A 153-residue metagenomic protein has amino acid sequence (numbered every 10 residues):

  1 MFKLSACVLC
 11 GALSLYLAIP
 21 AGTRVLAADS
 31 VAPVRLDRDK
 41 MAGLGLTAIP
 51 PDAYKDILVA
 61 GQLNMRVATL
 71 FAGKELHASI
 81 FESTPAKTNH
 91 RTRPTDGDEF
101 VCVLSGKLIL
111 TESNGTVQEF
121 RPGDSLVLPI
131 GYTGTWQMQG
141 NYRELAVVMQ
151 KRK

Functional and structural regions predicted by a protein language model:
M1-L9: Bacterial N-terminal signal peptides that target proteins for export
V8-P20: Bacterial N-terminal signal peptides
P20-E75: A short, N-terminal "cap"/entry segment at the start of jelly-roll beta-barrel domains of the cupin/DSBH fold
L63, I130-K153: Ligand-binding loop in jelly-roll beta-barrel domains
T69-L70, I80, N89-T95, E112 (+2 more regions): Short histidine-centered beta-strand/loop micro-motifs that create catalytic or ligand/metal-coordination sites
H77-T95, I130, R152: Conserved short histidine dyad/triad with adjacent acidic residue
T95-L110: Short, conserved beta-strand element in jelly-roll/cupin
N114-I130: Short acidic-glycine-tyrosine-enriched beta hairpin
